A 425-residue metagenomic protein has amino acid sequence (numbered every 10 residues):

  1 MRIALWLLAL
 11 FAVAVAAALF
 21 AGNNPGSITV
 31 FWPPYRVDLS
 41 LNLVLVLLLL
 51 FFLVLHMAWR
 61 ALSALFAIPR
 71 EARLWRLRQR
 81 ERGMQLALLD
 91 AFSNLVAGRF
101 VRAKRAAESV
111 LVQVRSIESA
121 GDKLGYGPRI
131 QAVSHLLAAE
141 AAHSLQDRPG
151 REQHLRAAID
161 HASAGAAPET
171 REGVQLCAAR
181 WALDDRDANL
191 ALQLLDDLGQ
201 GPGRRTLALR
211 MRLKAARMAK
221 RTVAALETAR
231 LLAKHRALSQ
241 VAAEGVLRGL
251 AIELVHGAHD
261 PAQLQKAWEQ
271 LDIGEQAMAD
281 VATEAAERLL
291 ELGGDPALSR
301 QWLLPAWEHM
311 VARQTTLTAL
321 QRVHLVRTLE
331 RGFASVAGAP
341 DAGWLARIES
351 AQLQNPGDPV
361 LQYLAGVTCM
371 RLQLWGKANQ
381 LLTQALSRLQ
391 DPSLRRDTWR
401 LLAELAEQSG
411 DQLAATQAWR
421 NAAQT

Functional and structural regions predicted by a protein language model:
V44-W75: Transmembrane alpha-helices and immediately adjacent membrane-cytoplasm interface residues in multi-pass integral
E71-A179, D185-L190: Membrane-proximal, non-transmembrane interface segments of integral membrane proteins
R76, V114-P128, H161-P168, L238-V241 (+4 more regions): Flexible helix-coil transition and linker loops at the boundaries of alpha-helical arrays
D90, Q131, A138, A178 (+6 more regions): Structural register within alpha-helical repeat arrays
N94, H135, A142-H143, A182 (+6 more regions): Residue at a conserved register position within TPR or TPR-like alpha-solenoid repeats
A97, L145-Q146, D185, A219 (+5 more regions): Structural motif corresponding to the intra-repeat A-B loop/turn of tetratricopeptide repeats
E108, P149-D160, D187-G199, V223-H235 (+5 more regions): Alpha-helical repeat scaffolds
Q146-D147, I159, R171-R180, T315-D391: Alpha-helical adaptor scaffolds
